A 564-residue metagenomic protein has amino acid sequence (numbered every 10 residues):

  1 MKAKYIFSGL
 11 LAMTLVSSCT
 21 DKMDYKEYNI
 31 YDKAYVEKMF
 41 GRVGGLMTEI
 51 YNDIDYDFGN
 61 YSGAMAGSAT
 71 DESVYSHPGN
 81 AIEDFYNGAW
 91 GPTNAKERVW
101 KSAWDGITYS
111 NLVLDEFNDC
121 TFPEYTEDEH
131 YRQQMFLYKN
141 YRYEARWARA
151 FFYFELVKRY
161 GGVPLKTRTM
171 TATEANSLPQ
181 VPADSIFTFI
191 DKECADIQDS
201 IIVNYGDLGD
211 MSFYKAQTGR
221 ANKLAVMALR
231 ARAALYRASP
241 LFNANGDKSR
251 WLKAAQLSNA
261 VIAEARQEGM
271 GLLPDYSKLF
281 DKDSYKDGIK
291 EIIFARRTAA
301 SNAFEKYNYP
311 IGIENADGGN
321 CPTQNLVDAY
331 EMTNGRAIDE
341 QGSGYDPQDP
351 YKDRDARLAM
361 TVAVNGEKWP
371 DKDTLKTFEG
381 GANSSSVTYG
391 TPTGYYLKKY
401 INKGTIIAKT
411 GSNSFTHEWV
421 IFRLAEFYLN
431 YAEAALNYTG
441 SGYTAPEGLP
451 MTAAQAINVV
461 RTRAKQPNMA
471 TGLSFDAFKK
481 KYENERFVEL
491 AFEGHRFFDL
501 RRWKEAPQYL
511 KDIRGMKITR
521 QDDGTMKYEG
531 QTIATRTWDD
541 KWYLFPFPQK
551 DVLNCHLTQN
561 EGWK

Functional and structural regions predicted by a protein language model:
M1-S17: Sec-dependent bacterial lipoprotein signal peptides
S18-T20, G91, A103-G106, D191 (+6 more regions): Long, intrinsically disordered, low-complexity segments
C19-A66, P92-N94, Y330-Q348, K352 (+1 more regions): Membrane-proximal, proline-rich intrinsically disordered regions
G41-T48, N52-Y56, P78-Y160, A175-T188 (+5 more regions): Conserved, well-structured interaction surfaces
E155-R159, P164, Y205, Y236-N245 (+1 more regions): Short coil/turn linking the two alpha-helices of tandem helical-hairpin repeats
E291, Y345-L424: Flexible, polar/acidic helix-loop-strand segments at domain edges
